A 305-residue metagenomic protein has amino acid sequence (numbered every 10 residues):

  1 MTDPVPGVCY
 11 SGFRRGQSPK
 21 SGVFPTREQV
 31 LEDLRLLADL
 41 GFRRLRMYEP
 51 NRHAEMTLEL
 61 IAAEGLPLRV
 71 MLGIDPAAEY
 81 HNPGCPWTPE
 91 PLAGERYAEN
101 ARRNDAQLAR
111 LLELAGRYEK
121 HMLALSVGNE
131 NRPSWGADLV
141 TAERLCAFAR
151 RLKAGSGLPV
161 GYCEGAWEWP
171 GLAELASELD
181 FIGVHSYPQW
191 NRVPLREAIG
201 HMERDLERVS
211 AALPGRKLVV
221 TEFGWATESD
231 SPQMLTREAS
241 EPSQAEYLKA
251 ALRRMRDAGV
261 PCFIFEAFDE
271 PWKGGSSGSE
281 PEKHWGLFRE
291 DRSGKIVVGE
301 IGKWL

Functional and structural regions predicted by a protein language model:
M1-D33: Boundary/entry segment of secreted carbohydrate-active catalytic domains
V8, L37, L45, L125 (+3 more regions): Conserved, mostly hydrophobic/aromatic
P19, T236-S240, R254-L305: Aromatic-rich peripheral "rim/lid" segments of glycoside hydrolase catalytic domains that contact and position glycan
E28-H53: Catalytic domains of carbohydrate-active enzymes, especially glycoside hydrolases
T57-L158: Substrate-binding cleft of extracellular glycoside hydrolase catalytic domains
L72-I74, A78-P86, L123, N129 (+3 more regions): Aromatic- and acid-rich polysaccharide-binding/catalytic face of secreted or lumenal carbohydrate-active enzymes
I74, V127, F148-P170, G215-A226 (+1 more regions): Aromatic-lined carbohydrate-recognition surfaces of secreted/lumenal glycan-active proteins
P133, A137, V184-W190, A212-A245 (+1 more regions): Active-site clefts of carbohydrate-active enzymes
